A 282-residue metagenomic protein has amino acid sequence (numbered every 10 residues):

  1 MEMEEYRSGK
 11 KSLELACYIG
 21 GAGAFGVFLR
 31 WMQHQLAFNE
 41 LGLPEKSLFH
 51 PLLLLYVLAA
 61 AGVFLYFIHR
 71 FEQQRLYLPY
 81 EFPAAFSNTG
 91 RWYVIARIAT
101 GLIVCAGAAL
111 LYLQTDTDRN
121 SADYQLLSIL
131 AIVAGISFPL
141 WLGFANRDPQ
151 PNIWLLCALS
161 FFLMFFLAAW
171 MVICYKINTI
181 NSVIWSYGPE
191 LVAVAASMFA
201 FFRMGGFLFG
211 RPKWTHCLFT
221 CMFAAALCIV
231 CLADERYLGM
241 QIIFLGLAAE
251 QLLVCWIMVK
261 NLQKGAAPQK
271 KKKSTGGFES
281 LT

Functional and structural regions predicted by a protein language model:
M1-A131, F278: N-terminal topogenic module of multi-pass integral membrane proteins
Y18-G26, W92-L111, L127-W141, L156-C174 (+2 more regions): Alpha-helical transmembrane segments of multi-pass integral membrane proteins
Y18-M32, L54-Y66, P189-T282: C-terminal transmembrane-bundle signature of multipass membrane proteins, characterized by strong activation on
W31-L53, L110-L130, P149-L155, V172-L191 (+2 more regions): Membrane-helix interface and helix-disruption motif detector
A60-Y77, I136-N146, S197-G205: Canonical alpha-helical transmembrane segments
Y77-T89, F144-L156, G206-T215: Membrane-interface helix-boundary motifs at transmembrane edges
S87-Y93, A131-F144, F199-G206, Q251-M258: Transmembrane alpha-helices and membrane-interface helical segments of multi-pass integral membrane enzymes
N146, A168-N178, M198-L208: Short hydrophobic alpha-helical module
